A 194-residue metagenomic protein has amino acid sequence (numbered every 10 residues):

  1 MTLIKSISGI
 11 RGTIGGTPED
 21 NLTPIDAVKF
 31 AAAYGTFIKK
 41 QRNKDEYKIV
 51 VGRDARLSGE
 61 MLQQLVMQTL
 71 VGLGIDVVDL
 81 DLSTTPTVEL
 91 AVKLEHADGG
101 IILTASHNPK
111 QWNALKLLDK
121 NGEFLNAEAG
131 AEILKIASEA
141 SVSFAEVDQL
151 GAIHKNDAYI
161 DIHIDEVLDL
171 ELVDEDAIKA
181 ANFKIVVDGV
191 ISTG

Functional and structural regions predicted by a protein language model:
M1-P18: N-terminal amphipathic/basic leader segments beginning at the initiator methionine
G9-I10, N108, G189: Conformational gate/switch positions in structured elements
T13, N113-G194: Gly/Ser/Thr-enriched, mixed-charge loops and adjacent short helices that form phosphate/oxyanion-binding elements
G16-N21, D76-V78: A short glycine/serine-rich beta->alpha loop
L22-A31, T84, N156-I164: Phosphate/oxyanion-binding active-site loops and adjacent basic polyanion-contact surfaces
P24-F37, K44, G52-M61, A181-G194: Glycine-rich phosphate/diphosphate-binding loop of Rossmann-like nucleotide-binding domains
A32-K39, E89, I164, L168-E175: Generic structural signal for well-ordered alpha-helical scaffold segments
N43-N121: Ferredoxin-reductase
